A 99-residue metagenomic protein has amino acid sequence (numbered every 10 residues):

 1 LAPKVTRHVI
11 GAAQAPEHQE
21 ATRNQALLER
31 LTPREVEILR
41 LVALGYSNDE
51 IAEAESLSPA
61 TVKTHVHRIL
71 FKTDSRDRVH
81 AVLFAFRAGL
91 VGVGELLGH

Functional and structural regions predicted by a protein language model:
L1-E29, L90-V91: Short, flexible helix-to-coil linker/hinge segments that flank and couple to helix-turn-helix
G11, R40, E53, F71 (+1 more regions): A cross-family signal for key residues in well-ordered alpha-helices that form functional helical elements
T22, A26-E29, R40, H67 (+1 more regions): Pre-signature/interface helix of ABC/ABC-like ATPase nucleotide-binding domains
N24, R34-E35, K63: The N-cap/first-turn positions of alpha helices within or immediately adjacent to helix-turn-helix DNA-binding domains
E35-I38, V42, A81: Short alpha-helical "packing" element that flanks the helix-turn-helix/winged-helix DNA-binding module
V42-Y46, A85: Short helix-to-turn junction characteristic of helix-turn-helix DNA-binding domains, especially the helix
G45-H80: Recognition helix of helix-turn-helix DNA-binding domains
L70-H99: Basic, Lys/Arg-enriched C-terminal extension of HTH/homeodomain DNA-binding domains
